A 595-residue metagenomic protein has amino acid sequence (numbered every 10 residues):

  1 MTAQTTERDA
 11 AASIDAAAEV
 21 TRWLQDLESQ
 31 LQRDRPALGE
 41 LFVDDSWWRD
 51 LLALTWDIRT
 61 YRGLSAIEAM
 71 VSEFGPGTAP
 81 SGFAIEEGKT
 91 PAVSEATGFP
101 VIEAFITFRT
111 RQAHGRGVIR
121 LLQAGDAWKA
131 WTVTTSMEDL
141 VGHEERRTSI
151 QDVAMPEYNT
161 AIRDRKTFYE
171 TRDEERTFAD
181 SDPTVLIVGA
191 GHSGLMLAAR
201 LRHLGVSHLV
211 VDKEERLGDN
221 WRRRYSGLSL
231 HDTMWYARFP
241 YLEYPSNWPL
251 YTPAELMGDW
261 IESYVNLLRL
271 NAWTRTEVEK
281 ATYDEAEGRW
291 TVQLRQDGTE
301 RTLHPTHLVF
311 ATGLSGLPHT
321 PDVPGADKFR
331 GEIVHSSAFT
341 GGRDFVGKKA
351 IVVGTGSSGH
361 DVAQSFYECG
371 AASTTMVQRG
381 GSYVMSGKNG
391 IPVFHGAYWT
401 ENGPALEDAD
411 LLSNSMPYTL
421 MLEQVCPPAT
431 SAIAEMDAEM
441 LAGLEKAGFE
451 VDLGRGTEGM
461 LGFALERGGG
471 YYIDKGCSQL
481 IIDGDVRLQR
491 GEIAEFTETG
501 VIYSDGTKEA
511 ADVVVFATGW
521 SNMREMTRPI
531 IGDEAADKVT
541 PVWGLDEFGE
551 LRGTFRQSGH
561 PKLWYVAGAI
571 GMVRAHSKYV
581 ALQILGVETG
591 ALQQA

Functional and structural regions predicted by a protein language model:
M1-L41, R172-D182: Short, low-complexity N-terminal intrinsically disordered segments enriched in polar/charged residues
A16-T21, S29, R33-G98: A solvent-exposed, acidic/Ser-Thr-rich amphipathic alpha-helical stretch
L64-F108, G227-D297, R467-V486: N-terminal Rossmann-like dinucleotide/flavin-binding domain of flavoprotein oxidoreductases that bind FAD/FMN
T107, R111-D173: Short beta-strand edge/turn micro-motifs at domain boundaries
S136, T148, P183, V206 (+7 more regions): Flavin (primarily FAD) cofactor-binding/catalytic cores of flavoenzymes
P156-P183, V334-G347: A short, basic/flexible loop-to-alpha-helix module at the beginning of a structural domain
V188-L195, K213, T355-G356: Glycine-rich Rossmann-fold phosphate-binding loop(s) that bind the pyrophosphate of adenine dinucleotide cofactors
R222-D259, G381-V451: Glycine-rich active-site loop/strand segments that organize a redox cofactor
